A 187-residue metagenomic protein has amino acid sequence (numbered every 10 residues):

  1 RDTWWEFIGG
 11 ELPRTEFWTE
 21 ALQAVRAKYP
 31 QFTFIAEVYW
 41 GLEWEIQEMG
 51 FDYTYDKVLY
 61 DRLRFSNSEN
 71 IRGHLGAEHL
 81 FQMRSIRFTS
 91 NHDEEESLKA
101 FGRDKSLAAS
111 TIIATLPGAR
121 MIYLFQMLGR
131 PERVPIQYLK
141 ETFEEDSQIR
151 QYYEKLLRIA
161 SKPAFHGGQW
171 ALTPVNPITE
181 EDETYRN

Functional and structural regions predicted by a protein language model:
R1-N187: Active-site and adjacent substrate-binding regions of carbohydrate-active enzymes
